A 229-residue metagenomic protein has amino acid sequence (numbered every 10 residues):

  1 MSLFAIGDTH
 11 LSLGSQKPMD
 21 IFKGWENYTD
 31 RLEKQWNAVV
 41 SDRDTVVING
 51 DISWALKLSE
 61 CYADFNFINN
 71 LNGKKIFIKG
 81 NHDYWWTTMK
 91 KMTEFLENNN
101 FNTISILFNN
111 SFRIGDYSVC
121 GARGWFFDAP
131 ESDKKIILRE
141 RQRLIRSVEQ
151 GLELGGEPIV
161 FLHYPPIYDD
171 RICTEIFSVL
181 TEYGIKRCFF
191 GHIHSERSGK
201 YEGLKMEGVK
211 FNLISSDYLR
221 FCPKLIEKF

Functional and structural regions predicted by a protein language model:
S2, S15-I114, T174-I185, E207-V209 (+1 more regions): Core catalytic region of metal-dependent phosphoesterases/phosphodiesterases, especially metallo-beta-lactamase-like
S2-D8: Short, hydrophobic/glycine-enriched beta-strand segments
G7, I48-D51, K79-G80, L162 (+1 more regions): Active-site flanking residues adjacent to catalytic metal/cofactor-binding acidic residues
T9-G14, N81-D83, T87-E175, V179 (+1 more regions): Conserved catalytic scaffold of divalent metal-dependent phosphoesterases
L11, S53-W54, P166, S195: Short active-site segment of divalent metal-dependent hydrolases/proteases that encodes the spacing between
S12-K17, F221: Short N-terminal binding/cap micro-motifs at the start of the first secondary-structure element
T45, E157-I159, R187: Short, Asp-centered acidic motifs that coordinate Mg2+ and/or phosphate in catalytic or ligand-binding sites
I76, P166-F229: Conserved beta-sheet core of the metallophosphoesterase superfamily
